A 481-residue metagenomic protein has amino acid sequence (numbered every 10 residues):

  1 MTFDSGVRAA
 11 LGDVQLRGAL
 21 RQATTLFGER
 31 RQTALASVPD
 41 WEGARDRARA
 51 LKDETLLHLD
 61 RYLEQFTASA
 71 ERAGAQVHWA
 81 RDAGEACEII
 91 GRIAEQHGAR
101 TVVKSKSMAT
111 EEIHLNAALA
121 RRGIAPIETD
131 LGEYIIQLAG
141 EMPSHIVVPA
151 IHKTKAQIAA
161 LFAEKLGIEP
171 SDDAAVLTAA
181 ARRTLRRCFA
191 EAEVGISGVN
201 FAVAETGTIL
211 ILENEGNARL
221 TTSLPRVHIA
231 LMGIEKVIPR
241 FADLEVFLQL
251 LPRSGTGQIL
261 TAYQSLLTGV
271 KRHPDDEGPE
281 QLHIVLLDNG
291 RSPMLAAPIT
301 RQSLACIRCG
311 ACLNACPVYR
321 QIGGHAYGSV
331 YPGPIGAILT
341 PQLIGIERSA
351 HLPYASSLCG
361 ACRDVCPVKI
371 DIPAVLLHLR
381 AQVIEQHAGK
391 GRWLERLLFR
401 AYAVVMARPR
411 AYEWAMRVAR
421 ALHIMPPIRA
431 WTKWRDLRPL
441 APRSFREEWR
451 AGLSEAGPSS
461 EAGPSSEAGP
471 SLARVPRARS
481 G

Functional and structural regions predicted by a protein language model:
M1-F27, S37, W41, L394-S459 (+2 more regions): Intrinsic disorder at enzyme termini
M1-I299: The feature marks the mature, well-folded catalytic cores of soluble enzymes
Q76, A99, S171, G257 (+4 more regions): Intrinsically disordered or highly flexible coil/loop and linker segments, enriched in small and charged/polar residues
E85, T261-P274, R308, I322-G323 (+3 more regions): A glycine-rich phosphate-binding loop feature that marks nucleotide/adenosyl-phosphate handling sites
G132, I259-Y263, Y319, R392-R396 (+1 more regions): Short coil/turn segments at secondary-structure boundaries
K236, L304-R308: Short, contiguous, pocket-lining structural segments that sit at or immediately flank catalytic/ligand-binding sites
P274-S303, L313-N314, V318-I424: Ferredoxin-type iron-sulfur electron-transfer modules in oxidoreductases and energy-metabolism complexes
E461-G463, E467-G469: Acidic, glycine-centered low-complexity repeats within long intrinsically disordered regions
